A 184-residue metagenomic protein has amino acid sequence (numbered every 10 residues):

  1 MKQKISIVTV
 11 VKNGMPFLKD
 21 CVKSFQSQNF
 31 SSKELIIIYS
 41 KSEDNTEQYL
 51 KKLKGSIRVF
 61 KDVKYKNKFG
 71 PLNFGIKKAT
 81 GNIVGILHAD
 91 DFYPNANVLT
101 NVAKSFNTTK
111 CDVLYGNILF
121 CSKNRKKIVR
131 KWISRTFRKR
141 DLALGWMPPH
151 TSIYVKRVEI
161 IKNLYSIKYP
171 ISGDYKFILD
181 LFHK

Functional and structural regions predicted by a protein language model:
M1-S24: N-proximal low-complexity "stem/linker" segments adjacent to membrane-targeting elements
K23-S32: Short, acidic, metal-binding catalytic loop of nucleotide-sugar glycosyltransferases
K33-K41, F60-D62: Short beta-strand/loop segment that forms part of the nucleotide-sugar
Y39-Q48, H88: A conserved acidic beta->alpha catalytic loop
D62-A79: Glycine-rich, basic loop-to-helix element that forms the pyrophosphate-binding segment of sugar-nucleotide handling
V84: Short aromatic/hydrophobic "clamp" motif used to bind/position activated sugar donors
A96-I128: Conserved donor NDP-sugar-binding/catalytic core segment of glycosyltransferases
R130-K184: Conserved nucleotide-sugar donor-binding catalytic segment
